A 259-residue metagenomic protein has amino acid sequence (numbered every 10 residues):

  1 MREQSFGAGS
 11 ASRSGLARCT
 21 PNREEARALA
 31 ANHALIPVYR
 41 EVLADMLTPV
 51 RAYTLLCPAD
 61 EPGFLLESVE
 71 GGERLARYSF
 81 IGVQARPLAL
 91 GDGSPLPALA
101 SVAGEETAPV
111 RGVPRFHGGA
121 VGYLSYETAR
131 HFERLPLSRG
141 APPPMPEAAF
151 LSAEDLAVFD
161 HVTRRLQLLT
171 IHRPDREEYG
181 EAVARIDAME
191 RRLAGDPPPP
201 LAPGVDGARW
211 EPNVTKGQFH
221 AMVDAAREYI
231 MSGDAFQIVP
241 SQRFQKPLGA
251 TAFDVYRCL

Functional and structural regions predicted by a protein language model:
R2, F6, R13-L259: Extended alpha-helical targeting/anchoring segments, especially N-terminal organellar/secretory targeting helices
